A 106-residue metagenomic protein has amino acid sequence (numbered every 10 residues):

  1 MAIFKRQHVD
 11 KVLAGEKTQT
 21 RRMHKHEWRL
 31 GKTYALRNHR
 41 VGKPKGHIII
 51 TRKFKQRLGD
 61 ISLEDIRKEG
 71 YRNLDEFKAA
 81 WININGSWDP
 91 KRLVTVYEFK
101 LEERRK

Functional and structural regions predicted by a protein language model:
M1-K106: Structured alpha/beta reader/binder surfaces that contact nucleic acids or chromatin modification marks
